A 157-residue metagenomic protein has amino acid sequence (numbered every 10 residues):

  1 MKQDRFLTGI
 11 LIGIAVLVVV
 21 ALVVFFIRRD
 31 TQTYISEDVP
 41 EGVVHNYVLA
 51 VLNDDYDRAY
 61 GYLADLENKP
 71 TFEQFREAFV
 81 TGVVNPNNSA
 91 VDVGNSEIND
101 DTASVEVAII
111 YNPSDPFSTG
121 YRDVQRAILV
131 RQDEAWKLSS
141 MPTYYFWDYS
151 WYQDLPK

Functional and structural regions predicted by a protein language model:
K2-N53: Short, low-complexity N-terminal intrinsically disordered segments enriched in polar/charged residues
G13, S36, T81-V84, P113-F117: Intrinsically disordered, low-complexity segments enriched in polar/charged residues with Gly/Pro, especially when
Y34, D38, G42, A50-D54 (+2 more regions): Soluble non-cytosolic domains of exported or imported proteins
G42, N46, Y56-E106, Y145-F146: Short solvent-exposed beta->alpha transition segments
I98-K157: Exposed beta-sheet edge and beta->alpha loop/turn motif
